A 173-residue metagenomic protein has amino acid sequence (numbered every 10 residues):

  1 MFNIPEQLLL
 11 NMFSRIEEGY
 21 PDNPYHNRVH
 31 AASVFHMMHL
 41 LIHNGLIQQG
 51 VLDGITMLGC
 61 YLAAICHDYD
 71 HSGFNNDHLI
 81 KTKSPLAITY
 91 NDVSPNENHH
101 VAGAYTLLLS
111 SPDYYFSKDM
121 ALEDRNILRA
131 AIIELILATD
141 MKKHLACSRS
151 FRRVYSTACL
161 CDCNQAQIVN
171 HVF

Functional and structural regions predicted by a protein language model:
M1-P95: Acidic/His-rich, divalent-metal-binding segments that scaffold phosphate/diphosphate chemistry
T56-F173: Divalent metal-dependent catalytic cores for phosphoryl transfer on phosphate-bearing substrates
